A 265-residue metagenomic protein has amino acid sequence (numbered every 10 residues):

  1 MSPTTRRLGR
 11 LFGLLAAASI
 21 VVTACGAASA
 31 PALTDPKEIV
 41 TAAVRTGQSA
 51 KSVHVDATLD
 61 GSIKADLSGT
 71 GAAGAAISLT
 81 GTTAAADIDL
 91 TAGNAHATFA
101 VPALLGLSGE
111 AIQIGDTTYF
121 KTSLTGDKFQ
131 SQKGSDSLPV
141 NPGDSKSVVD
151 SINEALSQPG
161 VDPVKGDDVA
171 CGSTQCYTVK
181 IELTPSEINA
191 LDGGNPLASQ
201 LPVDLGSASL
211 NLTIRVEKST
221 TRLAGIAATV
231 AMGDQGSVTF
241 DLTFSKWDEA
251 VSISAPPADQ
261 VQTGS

Functional and structural regions predicted by a protein language model:
S2-T5, G9-R10, C25-S265: Subset-of-secretome marker
G9-S19: Sec-dependent signal peptide hydrophobic core
